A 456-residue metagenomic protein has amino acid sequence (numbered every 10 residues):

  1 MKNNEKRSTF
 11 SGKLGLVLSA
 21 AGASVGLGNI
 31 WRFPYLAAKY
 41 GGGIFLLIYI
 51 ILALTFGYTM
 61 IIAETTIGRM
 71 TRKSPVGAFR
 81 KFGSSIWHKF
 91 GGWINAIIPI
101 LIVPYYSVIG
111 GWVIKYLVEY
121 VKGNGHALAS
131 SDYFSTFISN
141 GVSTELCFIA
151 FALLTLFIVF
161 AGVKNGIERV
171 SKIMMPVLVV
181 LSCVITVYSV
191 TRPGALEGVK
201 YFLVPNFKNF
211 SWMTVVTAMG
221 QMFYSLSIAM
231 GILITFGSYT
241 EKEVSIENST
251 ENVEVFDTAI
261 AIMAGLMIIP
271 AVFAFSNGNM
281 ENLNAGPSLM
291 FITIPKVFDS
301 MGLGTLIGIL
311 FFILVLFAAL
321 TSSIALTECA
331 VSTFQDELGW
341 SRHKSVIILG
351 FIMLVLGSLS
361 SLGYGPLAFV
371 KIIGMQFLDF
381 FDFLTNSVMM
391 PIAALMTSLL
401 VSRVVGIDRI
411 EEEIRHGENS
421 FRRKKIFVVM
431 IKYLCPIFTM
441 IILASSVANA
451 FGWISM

Functional and structural regions predicted by a protein language model:
M1-W31, M60-T65, R69-F82, I86-F90 (+2 more regions): Membrane-interface "cap" regions at the ends of multi-pass membrane proteins
K2-K6, F10, E168, K172-L320 (+1 more regions): Membrane-embedded translocation segments of transport machinery
N4-R7, Y35-Y40, P75-I94, S107-K164 (+5 more regions): Inter-helical loop and helix-membrane interface segments of multi-pass membrane transporters/permeases
T9-A20, I44-I48, I86-I100, L146-F151 (+6 more regions): Select transmembrane alpha-helical segments in multipass membrane proteins
G12-L52, I234, N248-E251, V255-T258 (+1 more regions): Transmembrane helix-boundary motif of multi-pass solute transporters/channels
L36, Y40, I86-I102, S139 (+3 more regions): Membrane-water interface regions at transmembrane-helix termini and the short interhelical loops of multi-pass membrane
A37-A63, S143, M389-A393: Extracellular loop-to-transmembrane helix junctions
Q376-L399, R423-M456: A generic transmembrane alpha-helix motif of multi-pass inner-membrane proteins
